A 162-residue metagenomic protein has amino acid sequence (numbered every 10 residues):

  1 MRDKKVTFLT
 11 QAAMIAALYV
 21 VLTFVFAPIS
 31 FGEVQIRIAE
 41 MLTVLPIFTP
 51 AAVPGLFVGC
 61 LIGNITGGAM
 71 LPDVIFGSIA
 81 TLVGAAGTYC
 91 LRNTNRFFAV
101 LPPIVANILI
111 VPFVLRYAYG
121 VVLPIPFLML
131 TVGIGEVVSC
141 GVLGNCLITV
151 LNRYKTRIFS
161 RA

Functional and structural regions predicted by a protein language model:
M1-I47, A51-P54: Hydrophobic transmembrane alpha-helices
P28-E33, M41, L61-A162: Membrane-embedded alpha-helical hairpins and interfacial helices in multi-pass inner-membrane proteins
I47, A51, G55, P103-I104 (+1 more regions): Hydrophobic residues in alpha-helical membrane-spanning segments
L56-C60: Extracytosolic (periplasmic/ER-lumenal) interhelical loops and adjacent juxtamembrane/interface segments of multi-pass
